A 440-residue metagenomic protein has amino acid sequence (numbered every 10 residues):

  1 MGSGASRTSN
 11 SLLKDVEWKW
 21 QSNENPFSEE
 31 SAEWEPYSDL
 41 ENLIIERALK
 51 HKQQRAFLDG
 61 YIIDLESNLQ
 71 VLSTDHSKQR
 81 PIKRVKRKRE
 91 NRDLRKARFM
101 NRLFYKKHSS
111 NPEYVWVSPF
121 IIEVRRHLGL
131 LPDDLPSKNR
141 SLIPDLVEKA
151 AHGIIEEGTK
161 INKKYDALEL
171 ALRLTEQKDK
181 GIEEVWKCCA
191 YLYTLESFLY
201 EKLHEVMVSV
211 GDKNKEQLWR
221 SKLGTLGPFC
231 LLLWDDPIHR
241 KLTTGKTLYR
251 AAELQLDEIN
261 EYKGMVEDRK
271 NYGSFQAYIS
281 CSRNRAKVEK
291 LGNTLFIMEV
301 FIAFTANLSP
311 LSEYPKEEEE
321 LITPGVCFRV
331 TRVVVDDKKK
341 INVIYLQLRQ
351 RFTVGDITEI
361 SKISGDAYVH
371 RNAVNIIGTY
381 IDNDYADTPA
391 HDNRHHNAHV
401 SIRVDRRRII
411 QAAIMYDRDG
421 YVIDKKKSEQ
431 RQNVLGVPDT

Functional and structural regions predicted by a protein language model:
M1-G4, G436-T440: A positional/structural detector of protein chain ends, strongest at the extreme C-terminus and weakly at the extreme
G2-E148: Eukaryote-biased intrinsically disordered, low-complexity acidic regions enriched in Ser/Thr/Pro
A5, W20-E24, S38, L49 (+10 more regions): Residues that form ligand- and interface-recognition hot spots within folded domains
S11-D15, E29-A32, L40, H51-Q53 (+10 more regions): Eukaryote-biased feature marking scaffold/signaling PDZ-domain proteins and nuclear chromatin regulators
E66, E253, K263-K270, S282-R285 (+2 more regions): Active-site and NAD+-binding cores of ADP-ribose-processing enzymes
R92-V206, K213, I341, R349 (+2 more regions): Extended, well-folded catalytic/binding cores that form a central cleft or groove in large enzyme and scaffold domains
E113, F120-L130, E320-T388, H396-K425 (+1 more regions): Cys-His-centered catalytic/binding microenvironment captured across papain-like cysteine peptidases and homologous
E148-L311: Internal glycine-rich, Lys/Arg-flanked active-site/core loops of soluble domains
